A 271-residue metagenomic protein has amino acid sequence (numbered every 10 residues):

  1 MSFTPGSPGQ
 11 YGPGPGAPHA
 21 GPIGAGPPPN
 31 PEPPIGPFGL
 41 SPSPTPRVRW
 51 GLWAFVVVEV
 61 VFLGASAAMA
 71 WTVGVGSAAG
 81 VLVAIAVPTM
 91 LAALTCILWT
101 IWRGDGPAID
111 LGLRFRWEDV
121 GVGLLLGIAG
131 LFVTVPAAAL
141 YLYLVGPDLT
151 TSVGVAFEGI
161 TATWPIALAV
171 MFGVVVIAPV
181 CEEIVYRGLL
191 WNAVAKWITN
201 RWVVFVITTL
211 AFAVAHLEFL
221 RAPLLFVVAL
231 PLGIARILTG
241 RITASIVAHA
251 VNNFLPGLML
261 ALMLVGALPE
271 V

Functional and structural regions predicted by a protein language model:
M1-V122, F254-V271: N-terminal, membrane-interfacial amphipathic/helix-forming hydrophobic leader that caps and precedes the first
G39, F132, A156-V271: Transmembrane helix-loop-helix hairpins at the membrane interface of multi-pass integral membrane proteins
W50-V58, G80-P88, E118-L126, I166-V170 (+5 more regions): Alpha-helical transmembrane segments of integral membrane proteins
F55-V61, T151, Y186, L190: Membrane-associated alpha-helix detector
W71-L82, P107-A178, K196, G266-V271: Juxtamembrane helix-loop-helix connectors linking adjacent transmembrane helices in multi-pass membrane enzymes
I85-C96, G123-T134, T208, F212-A213 (+1 more regions): Small-residue-enriched transmembrane alpha-helices
L94-I97, I101-D105, T134, A138 (+4 more regions): Alpha-helical transmembrane segments of polytopic integral membrane proteins, especially the permease/helical cores
T95, V145-G146, W202: Short low-complexity stretches enriched in small and charged residues
